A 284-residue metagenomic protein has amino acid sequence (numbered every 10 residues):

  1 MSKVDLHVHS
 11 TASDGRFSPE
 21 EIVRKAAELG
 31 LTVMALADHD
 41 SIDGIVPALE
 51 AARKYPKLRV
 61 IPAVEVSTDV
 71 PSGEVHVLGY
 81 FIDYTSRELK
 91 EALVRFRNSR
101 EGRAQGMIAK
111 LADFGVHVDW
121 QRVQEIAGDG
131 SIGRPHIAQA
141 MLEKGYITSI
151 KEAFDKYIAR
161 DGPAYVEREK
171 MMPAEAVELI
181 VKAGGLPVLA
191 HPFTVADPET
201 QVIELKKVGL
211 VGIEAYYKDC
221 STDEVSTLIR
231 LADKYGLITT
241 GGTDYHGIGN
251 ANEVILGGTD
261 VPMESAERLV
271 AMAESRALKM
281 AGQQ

Functional and structural regions predicted by a protein language model:
M1-G73, Y157-A159, Y165, M171 (+3 more regions): An N-terminally biased module of ancient metal coordination in phosphate/nucleic-acid-related enzymes
A51-I203, S265-Q283: Extended substrate/RNA-proximal surfaces in nucleic-acid metabolism proteins
P198, T222-V225, T243-K279: Catalytic core of soluble alpha/beta enzymes
